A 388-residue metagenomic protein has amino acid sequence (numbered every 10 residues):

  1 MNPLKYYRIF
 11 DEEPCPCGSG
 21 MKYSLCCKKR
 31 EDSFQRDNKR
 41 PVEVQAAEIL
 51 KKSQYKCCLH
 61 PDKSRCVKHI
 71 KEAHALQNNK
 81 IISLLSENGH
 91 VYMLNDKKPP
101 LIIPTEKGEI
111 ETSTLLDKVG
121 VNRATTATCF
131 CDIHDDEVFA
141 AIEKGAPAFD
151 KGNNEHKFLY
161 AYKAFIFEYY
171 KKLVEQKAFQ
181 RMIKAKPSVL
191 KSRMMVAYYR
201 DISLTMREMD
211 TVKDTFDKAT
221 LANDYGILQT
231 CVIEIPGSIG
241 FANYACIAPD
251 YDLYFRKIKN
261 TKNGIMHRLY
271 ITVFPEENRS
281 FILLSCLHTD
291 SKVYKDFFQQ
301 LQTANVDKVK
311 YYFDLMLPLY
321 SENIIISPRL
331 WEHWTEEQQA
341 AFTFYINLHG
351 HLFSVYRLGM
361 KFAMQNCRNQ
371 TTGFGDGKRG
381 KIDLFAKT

Functional and structural regions predicted by a protein language model:
N2-P3: Pre-Walker A adenine-sensing motif
Y6-D11, K28-D135, A140-A141: An N-terminal structural lobe/cap that precedes and organizes the functional/catalytic core across diverse proteins
E13-P16: Extracellular cysteine-rich, disulfide-stabilized repeat modules
G18-G20: Extracellular repeat turn/loop positions enriched in glycine and acidic/polar residues, especially those that create
R40-A47, K52-Y55, V119, M182 (+1 more regions): Metal-centered catalytic cores of metalloenzymes
G89-R200: Internal, well-ordered alpha/beta segment that forms a basic, Gly-enriched binding/recognition surface
I202-T388: Charge-dense, low-complexity intrinsically disordered regions
